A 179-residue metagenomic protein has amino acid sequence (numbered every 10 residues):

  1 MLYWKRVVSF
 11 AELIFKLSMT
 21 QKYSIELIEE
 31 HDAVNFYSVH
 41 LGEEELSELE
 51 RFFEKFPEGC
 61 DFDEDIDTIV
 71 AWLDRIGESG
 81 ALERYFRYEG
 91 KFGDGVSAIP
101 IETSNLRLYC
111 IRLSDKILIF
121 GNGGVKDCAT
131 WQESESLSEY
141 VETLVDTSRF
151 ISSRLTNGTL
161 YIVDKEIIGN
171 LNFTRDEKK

Functional and structural regions predicted by a protein language model:
L2-N105, D127-K179: Basic, Lys/Arg-enriched alpha-helical interface segments
R107-Y109: Short, surface-exposed charged micro-motifs
I111-F120: Active-site beta-strand-loop-beta-strand hairpin of nuclease catalytic cores that positions key catalytic residues
G121-K126: Acidic/polar active-site rim loop that often engages polyanionic ligands
